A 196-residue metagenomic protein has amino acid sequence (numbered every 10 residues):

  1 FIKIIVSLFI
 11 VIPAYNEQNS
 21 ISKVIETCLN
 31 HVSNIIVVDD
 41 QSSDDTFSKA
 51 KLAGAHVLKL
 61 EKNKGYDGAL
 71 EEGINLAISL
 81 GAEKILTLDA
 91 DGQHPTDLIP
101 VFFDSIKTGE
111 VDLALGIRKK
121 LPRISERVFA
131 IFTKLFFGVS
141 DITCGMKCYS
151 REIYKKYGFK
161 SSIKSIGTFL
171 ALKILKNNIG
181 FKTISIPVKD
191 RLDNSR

Functional and structural regions predicted by a protein language model:
S7-F9, F169: Cell-envelope/extracellular polymer assembly enzymes that use nucleotide-activated donors
Y15-H31: Short, well-formed alpha-helical segments that are part of the catalytic scaffolds of diverse glycosyltransferases
N19-K23, D44-A53: Acidic helix N-cap motif at the loop->helix transition within catalytic regions of sugar-transfer enzymes
D39-F47, G92: A conserved acidic beta->alpha catalytic loop
F47-L80: Conserved donor nucleotide-binding strand/loop of the catalytic core
A69-L70, L121-R196: Conserved catalytic loops of nucleotide-sugar-dependent glycosyltransferases that act on lipid-linked
A82-Q93: Short beta-strand-to-loop acidic/aromatic patch adjacent to the donor-nucleotide binding site
L98-A114: Conserved donor-nucleotide/metal-binding helix-loop-beta segment in metal-dependent transferases, i.e., the alpha-helix
